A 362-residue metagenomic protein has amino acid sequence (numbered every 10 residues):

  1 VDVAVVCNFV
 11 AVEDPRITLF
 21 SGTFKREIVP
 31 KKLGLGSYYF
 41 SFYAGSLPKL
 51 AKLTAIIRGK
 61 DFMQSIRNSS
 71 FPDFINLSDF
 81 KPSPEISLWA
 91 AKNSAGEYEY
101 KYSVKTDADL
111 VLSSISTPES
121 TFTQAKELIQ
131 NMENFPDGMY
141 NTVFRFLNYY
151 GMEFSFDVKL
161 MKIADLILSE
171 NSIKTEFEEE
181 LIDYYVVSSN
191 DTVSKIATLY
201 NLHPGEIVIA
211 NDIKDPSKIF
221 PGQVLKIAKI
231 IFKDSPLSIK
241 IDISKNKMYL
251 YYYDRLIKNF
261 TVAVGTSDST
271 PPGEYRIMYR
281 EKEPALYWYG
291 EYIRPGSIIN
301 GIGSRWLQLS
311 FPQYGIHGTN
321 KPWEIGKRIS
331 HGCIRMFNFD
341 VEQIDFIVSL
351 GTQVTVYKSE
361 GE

Functional and structural regions predicted by a protein language model:
V1-F9, Y100-T106: Aromatic/hydrophobic beta-strand junction motif of beta-rich domains
F20-L35, S69-F71, T117-M132: Solvent-exposed serine/threonine-rich low-complexity stretches and specific carbohydrate-binding patches
G34, Y43-K49, E133-G138: Surface-exposed, short loops/turns at beta-strand junctions within beta-sandwich domains
K60-F74, F154-V158: Edge beta-strands of extracellular beta-sandwich domains
P136, N171-N201: Primarily a LysM-type cell-wall glycan-binding module
V143, V187, D191-I209, G222 (+1 more regions): Short alpha-helical segments in extracytoplasmic peptidoglycan/chitin-binding modules and envelope-associated proteins
D165-Y185, K226-S244, E362: Intrinsically disordered, low-complexity Ser/Thr-rich linker and spacer segments in cell-wall-related proteins
I209, D234, E291-E362: Exported/periplasmic cell-wall-interacting domains
